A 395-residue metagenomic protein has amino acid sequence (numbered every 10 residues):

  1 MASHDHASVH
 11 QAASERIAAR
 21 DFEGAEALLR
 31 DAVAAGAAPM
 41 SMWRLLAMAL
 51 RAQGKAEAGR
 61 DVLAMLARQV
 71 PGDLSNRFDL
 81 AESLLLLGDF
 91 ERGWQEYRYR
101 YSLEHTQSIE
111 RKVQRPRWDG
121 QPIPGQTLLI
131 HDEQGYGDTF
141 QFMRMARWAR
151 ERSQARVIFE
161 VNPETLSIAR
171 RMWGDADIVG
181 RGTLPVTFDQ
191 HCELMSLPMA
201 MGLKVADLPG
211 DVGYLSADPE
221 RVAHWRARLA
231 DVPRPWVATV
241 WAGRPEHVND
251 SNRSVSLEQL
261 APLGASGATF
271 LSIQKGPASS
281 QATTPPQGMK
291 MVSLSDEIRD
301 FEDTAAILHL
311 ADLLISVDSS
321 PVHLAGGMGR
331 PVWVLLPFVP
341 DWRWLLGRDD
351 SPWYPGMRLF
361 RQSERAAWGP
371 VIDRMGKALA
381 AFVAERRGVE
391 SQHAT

Functional and structural regions predicted by a protein language model:
M1-L313, D318-T395: Alpha-helical solenoid repeat scaffolds of the TPR/TPR-like class and their adjacent stem/linker regions that mediate
